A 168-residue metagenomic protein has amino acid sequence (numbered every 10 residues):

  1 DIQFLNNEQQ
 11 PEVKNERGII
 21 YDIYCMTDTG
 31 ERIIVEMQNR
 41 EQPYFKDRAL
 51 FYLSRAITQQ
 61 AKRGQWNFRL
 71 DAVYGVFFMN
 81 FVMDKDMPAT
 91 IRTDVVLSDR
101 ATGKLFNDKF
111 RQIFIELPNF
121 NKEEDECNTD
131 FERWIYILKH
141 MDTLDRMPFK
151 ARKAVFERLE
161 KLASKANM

Functional and structural regions predicted by a protein language model:
D1-M168: Elongated, amphipathic alpha-helical interaction scaffolds
